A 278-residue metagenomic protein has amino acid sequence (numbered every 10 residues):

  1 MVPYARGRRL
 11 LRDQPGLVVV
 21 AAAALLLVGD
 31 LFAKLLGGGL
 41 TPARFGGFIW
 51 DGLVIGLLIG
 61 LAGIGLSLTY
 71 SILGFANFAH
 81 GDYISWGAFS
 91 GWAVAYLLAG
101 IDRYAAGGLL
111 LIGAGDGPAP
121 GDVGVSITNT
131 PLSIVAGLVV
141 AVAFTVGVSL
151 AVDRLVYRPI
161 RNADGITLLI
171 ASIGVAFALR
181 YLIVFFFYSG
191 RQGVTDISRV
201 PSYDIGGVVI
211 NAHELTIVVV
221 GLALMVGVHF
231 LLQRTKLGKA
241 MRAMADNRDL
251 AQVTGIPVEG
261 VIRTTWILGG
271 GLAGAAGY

Functional and structural regions predicted by a protein language model:
M1-L61, A105-I127, D164-G165, G206 (+1 more regions): Membrane-interfacial amphipathic/re-entrant helices at transmembrane-helix boundaries
V19-L35, V142-V146, V218-V228: Hydrophobic core of alpha-helical transmembrane segments in multi-pass integral membrane proteins
A24-L40, S71-L73, A95-L97, R180-Q192 (+1 more regions): Structural signal for alpha-helical transmembrane segments and their membrane-water exit/capping regions in multi-pass
R44-D102, L155, I160-N162: Single transmembrane alpha-helix segments in multi-pass membrane proteins
G52, G56, G60-S67, S85 (+10 more regions): Small-residue faces within membrane-embedded alpha-helices
A99-L109, L169-S172, F177-G206: Extracellular/periplasmic helix-loop junction at the C-terminal end of a transmembrane helix in multi-pass membrane
G100-V175: Alpha-helical transmembrane segments within multi-pass membrane transporters and channels
N211-Y278: Helix-loop-helix "hairpin" substructures at the membrane interface of multi-pass membrane proteins
